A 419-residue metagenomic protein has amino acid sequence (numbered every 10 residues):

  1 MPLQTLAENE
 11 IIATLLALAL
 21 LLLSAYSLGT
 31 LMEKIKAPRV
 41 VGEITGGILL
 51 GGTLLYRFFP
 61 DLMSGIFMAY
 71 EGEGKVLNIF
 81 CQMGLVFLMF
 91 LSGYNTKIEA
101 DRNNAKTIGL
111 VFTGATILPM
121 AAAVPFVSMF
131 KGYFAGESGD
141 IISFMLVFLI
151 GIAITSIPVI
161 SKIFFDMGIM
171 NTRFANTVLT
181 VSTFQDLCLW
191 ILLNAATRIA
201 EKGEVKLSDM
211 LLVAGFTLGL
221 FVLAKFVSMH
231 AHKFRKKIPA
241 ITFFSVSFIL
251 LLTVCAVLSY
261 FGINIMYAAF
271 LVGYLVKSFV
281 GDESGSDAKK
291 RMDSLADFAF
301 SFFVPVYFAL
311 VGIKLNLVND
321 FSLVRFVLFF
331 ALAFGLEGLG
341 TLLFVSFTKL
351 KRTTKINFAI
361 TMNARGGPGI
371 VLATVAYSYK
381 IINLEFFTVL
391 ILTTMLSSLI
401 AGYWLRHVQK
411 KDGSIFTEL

Functional and structural regions predicted by a protein language model:
P2-A7, P60-G72, F130-G139, R198-M210 (+2 more regions): Membrane-interface helix termini and inter-helical loops of multi-pass transporters
A7-L20, G72-M89, G139-T155, S208-L220 (+3 more regions): Structural signature of hydrophobic alpha-helical transmembrane segments
L21-T30, I48, G52, Y56-R57 (+13 more regions): Transmembrane alpha-helical segments of multi-pass membrane transport proteins and ion-pumping complexes
S27-K34, I98-M167, V311-G413: Transmembrane alpha-helices that form the ion-translocation and gating core of multi-pass ion transport proteins
A37-G46, N103-L118, R173-T180, R235-V246 (+2 more regions): Cytoplasmic-side transmembrane-helix entry/capping segments in multi-pass membrane proteins
L50-N103, H230-P239, V246-L328: Membrane-interface junctions of multi-pass transporters
L55-F59, M120-S128, D186-T197, L251-I265 (+2 more regions): Hydrophobic alpha-helical transmembrane segments in multi-pass integral membrane proteins
N104-L110, M170-Q185, V205-M210, G285-K290 (+2 more regions): Membrane-interface alpha-helices at helix entry/exit sites of multi-pass transporters
